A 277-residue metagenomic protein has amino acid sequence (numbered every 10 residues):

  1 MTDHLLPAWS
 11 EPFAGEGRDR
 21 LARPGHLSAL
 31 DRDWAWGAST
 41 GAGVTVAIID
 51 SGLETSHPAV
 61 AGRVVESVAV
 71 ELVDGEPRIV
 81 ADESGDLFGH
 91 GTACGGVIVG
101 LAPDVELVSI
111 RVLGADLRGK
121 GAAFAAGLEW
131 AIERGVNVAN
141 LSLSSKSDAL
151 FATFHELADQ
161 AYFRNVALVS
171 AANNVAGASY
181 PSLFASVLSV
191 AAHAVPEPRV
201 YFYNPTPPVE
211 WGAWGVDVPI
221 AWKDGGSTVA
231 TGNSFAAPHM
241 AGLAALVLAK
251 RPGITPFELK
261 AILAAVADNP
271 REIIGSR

Functional and structural regions predicted by a protein language model:
T2-L101, V105: Active-site core segment of subtilase-fold serine proteases
E54, V70-L72, L113, P196 (+3 more regions): Active-site/binding-pocket entry motifs
G62-S67, E156-A158, S186-V187, T206-P207: Glycine-rich, phosphate-binding/catalytic loops in enzymes
I79-K146, R251, L263-P270: Subtilisin-like peptidase catalytic core
E83-T92, N173, T228-M240: Gly/Ser-rich catalytic serine loop of serine hydrolases
V108, A167-V169, G212, P219: Structural detector of well-ordered beta-strand residues that form the stable sheet scaffold of enzyme domains
L113-A185, G226-A230, A236, N269-S276: Substrate-binding/access-modulating region of protease and related hydrolase catalytic domains
S179-A249, G253: Extracellular S/T/G-rich loop segment that most often corresponds to the catalytic His/Ser-adjacent loop
